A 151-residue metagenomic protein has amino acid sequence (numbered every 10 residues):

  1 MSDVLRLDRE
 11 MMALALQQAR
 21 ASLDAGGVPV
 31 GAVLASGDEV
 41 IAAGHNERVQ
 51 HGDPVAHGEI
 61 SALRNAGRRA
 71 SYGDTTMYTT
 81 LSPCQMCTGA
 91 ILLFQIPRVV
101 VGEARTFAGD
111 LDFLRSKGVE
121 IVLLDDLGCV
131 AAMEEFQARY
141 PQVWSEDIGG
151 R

Functional and structural regions predicted by a protein language model:
M1-S22, L92-R151: Zinc-dependent deaminase
A15, A19-S22, A32, G58 (+2 more regions): Small-residue (primarily alanine) positions within well-ordered alpha-helices, especially packing/interaction faces
V28, S71-G73, Q95: Short loop/turn motifs at secondary-structure junctions
V30-D38: Short beta-strand scaffold segments in enzyme catalytic cores
E47-S61: A short, polar/charged loop-to-alpha-helix boundary motif
A70-S82: Immediate flanking context of iron-sulfur cluster ligation sites
T79-P97: Local cysteine-cluster metal-coordination motifs and their immediate loop/turn environment, predominantly Fe-S cluster
